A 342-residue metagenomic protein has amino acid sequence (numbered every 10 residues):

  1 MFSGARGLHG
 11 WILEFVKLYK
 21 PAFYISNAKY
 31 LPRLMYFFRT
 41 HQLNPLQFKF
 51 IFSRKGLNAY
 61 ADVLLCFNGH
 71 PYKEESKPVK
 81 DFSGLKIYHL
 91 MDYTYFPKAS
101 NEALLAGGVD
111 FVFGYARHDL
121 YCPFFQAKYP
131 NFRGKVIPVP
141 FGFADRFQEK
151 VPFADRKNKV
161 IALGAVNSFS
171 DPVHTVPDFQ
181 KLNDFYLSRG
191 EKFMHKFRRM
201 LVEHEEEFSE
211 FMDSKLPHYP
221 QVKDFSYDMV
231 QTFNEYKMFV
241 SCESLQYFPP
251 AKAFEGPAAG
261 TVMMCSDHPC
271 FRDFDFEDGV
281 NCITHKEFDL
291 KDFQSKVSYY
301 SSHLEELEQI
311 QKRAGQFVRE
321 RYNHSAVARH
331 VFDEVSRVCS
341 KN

Functional and structural regions predicted by a protein language model:
M1-A253, M264-D275: Nucleotide-sugar donor-binding catalytic core of glycosyltransferases
K86, V160, C282, V297 (+2 more regions): Short amphipathic alpha-helix in glycosyltransferases
A99-S100, F274-I283, S295-K296, R313: Acidic, glycine-centered active-site loop in nucleotide-sugar glycosyltransferases
G256-A258: Short alpha-helix at the nucleotide-sugar/activated-sugar donor binding site of glycosyltransferases and closely
T261: Phosphate/pyrophosphate-binding active-site loops
C282-F288, Y299-L304: Conserved acidic donor-binding segment of nucleotide-sugar-dependent glycosyltransferases
S302-S336: A charged, aromatic-enriched C-terminal amphipathic alpha-helix characteristic of glycosyltransferases across folds
S336-N342: Generic C-terminal helix-cap and adjacent flexible tail
